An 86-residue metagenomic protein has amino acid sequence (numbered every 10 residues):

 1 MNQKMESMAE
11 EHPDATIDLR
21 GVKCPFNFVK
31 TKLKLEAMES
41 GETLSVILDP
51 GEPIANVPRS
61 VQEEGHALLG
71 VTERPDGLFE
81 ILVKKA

Functional and structural regions predicted by a protein language model:
N2-R20, Q62-L69, R74-L78, L82-A86: Long, charged, low-complexity intrinsically disordered regions
L19-E73: Amphipathic, hydrophobic secondary-structure cores in small proteins
